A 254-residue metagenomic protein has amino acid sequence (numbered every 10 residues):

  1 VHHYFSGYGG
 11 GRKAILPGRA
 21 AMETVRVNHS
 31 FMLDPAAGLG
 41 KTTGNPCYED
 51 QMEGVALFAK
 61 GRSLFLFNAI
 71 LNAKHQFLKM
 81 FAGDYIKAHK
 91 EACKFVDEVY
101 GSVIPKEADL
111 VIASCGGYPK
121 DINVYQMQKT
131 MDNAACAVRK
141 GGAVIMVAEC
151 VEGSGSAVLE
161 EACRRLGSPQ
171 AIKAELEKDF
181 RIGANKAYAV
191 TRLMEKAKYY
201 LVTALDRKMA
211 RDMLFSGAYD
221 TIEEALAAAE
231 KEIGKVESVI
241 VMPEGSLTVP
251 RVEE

Functional and structural regions predicted by a protein language model:
V1-E107: Conserved, well-structured core segments that form the ligand-binding/active-site neighborhood of functional domains
H3, K13-A14, S63-F67, D109-I112 (+3 more regions): Structural motif
H3-Y4, G117-P119, R207-M209: A short, flexible beta-alpha/helix-coil linker loop
T42, D121-I122, M213: Alpha-helix capping and helix-loop boundary segments enriched in small/acidic/polar residues
I70-N72, G116-Y118, A148-V151: Histidine- and/or cysteine-centered catalytic micro-motif in compact active-site loops
H75-F77, K120-I122, G153-V158: Short acidic/glycine-rich loop or secondary-structure boundary segments that cap or lie
G116-Q126: Short, glycine-rich nucleotide/cofactor-binding loops
M127-E254: C-terminal non-catalytic interaction/assembly regions of soluble proteins
